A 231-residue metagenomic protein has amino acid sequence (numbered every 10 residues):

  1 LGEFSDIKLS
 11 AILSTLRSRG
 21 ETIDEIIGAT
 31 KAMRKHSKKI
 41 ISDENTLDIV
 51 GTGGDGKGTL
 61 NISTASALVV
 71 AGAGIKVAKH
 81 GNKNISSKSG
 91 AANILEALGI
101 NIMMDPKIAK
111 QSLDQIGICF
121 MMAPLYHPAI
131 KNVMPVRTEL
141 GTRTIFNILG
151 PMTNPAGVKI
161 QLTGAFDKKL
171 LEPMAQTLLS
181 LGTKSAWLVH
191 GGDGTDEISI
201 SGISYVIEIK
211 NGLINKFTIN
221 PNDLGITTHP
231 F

Functional and structural regions predicted by a protein language model:
L1-T59, V69, A73: Acidic, glycine/proline-rich low-complexity segments that act as flexible tails and inter-domain linkers
S5, L9, R19-I26, T30 (+7 more regions): Generic structural signal for well-ordered, non-membrane alpha-helical segments in soluble metabolic enzymes
K8-A11, V77-H80, L188: Short beta-strand segments at enzyme active-site cores
R17-R19, G53-K57, N84-I85, P128 (+1 more regions): Short, small-residue-enriched loops and turns at beta-alpha junctions that line or gate enzyme active sites
K35-K38, T59, G74, E96-M103 (+2 more regions): Glycine-rich anion-binding loops and their surrounding alpha/beta cores
S42-V50, A78-N84, F146-L149: Core alpha/beta catalytic barrel or barrel-like domain that forms the active/cofactor pocket in diverse metabolic
G51, D55-S112, C119: A generic, well-ordered mixed alpha/beta core segment in the N-terminal half of proteins
